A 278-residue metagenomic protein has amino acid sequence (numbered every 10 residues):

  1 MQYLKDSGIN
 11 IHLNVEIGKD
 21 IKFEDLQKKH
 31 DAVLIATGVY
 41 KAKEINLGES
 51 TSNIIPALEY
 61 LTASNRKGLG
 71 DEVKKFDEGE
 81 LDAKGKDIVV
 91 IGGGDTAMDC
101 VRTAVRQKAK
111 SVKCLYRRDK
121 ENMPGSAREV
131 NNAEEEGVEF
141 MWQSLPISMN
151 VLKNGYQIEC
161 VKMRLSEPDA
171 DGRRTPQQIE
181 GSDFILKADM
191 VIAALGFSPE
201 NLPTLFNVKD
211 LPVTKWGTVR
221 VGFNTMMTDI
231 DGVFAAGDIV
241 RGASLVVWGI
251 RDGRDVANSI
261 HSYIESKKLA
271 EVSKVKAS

Functional and structural regions predicted by a protein language model:
M1-D6, V101-S148, K267-S278: Rossmann-like dinucleotide-binding cores of NAD(P)H-dependent redox enzymes
M1-H12, E49-N65, G70, G125-V151 (+1 more regions): N-terminal glycine-rich dinucleotide-binding loop that anchors FAD/FMN and/or NAD(P) in oxidoreductases
Q2-E49, S148-E159, R164-E167, A188-I192 (+1 more regions): Feature captures the FAD/FMN-dependent oxidoreductase FAD-binding
S52-G85, D169-A243: FAD-site-proximal beta/loop scaffold in flavoenzymes
G70-A109: Rossmann-like NAD(P)H-binding beta-loop-alpha module
G93, Y116-D119, D238: Cofactor-binding loop segments of dinucleotide-utilizing enzymes, especially the Rossmann-like FAD- and NAD(P)+-binding
C100, A236-S266: A conserved FAD-binding loop/helix module that cradles the flavin
